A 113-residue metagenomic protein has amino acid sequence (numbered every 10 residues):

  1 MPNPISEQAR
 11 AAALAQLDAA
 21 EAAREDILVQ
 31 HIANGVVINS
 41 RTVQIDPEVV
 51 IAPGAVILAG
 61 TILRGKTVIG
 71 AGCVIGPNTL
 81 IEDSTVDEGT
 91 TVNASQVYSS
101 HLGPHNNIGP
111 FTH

Functional and structural regions predicted by a protein language model:
M1-T42, D46-V49, G54: Terminal amphipathic alpha-helical/low-complexity segments used for targeting or macromolecular assembly
S40, D46-P47, A52-P53, L58-A59 (+8 more regions): Left-handed beta-helix
